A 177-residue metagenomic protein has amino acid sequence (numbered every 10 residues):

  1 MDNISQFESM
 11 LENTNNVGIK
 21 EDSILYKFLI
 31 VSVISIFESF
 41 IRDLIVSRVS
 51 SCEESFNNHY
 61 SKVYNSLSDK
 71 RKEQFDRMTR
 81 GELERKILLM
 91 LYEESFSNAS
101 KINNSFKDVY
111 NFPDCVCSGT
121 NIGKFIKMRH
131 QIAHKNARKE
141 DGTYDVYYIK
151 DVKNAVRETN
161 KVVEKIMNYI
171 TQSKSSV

Functional and structural regions predicted by a protein language model:
M1-V31: Charged alpha-helical initiation segments
N3-M10, S32, F40, M128 (+2 more regions): Amphipathic, well-ordered alpha-helical segments in soluble domains
E12-K20, V109-P113, K139: Short, charged/polar, low-complexity loop and linker segments that flank or interrupt alpha-helical bundles
V17-E21, D141-V152: Short helix/strand-bridging catalytic loops that position acidic/His residues to coordinate divalent metals and engage
L25, L29-I122: Helix-loop junctions and short alpha-helical segments
F40-C52, Y110, A133-N136, E140 (+1 more regions): Long, hydrophobic, amphipathic alpha-helical segments used as structural scaffolds
G119-Q131, D145-V177: Amphipathic, Lys/Arg-enriched alpha-helical patches that create a basic surface for binding polyanionic ligands
